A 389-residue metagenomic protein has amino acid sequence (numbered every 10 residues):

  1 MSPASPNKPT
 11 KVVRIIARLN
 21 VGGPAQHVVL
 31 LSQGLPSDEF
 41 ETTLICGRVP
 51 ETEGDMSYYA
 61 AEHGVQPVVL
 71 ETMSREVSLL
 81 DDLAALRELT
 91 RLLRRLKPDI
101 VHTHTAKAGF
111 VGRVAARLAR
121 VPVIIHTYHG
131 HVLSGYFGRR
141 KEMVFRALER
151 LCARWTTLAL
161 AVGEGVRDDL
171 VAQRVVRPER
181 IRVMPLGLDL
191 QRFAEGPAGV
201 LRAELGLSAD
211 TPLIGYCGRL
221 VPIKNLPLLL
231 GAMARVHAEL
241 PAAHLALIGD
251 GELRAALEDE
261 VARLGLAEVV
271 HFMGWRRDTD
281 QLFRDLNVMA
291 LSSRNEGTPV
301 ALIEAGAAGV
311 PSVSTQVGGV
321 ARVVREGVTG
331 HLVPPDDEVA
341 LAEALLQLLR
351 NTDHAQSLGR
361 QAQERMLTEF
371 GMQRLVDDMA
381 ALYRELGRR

Functional and structural regions predicted by a protein language model:
T10, R14-G22, Q26-D81, E252: N-terminal strand-loop element at the rim of the active site of nucleotide-sugar-dependent glycosyltransferases
A25-Q33, P212, Y216-A238, E252-D259 (+1 more regions): A conserved mid-protein helix/loop that constitutes part of the nucleotide-sugar donor-binding site
E53-Y59, F193-L207: A short helix/loop element that forms part of the nucleotide-sugar donor recognition site in Leloir-type
W155-R180, L188, R192: A short, active-site helix/loop in glycosyltransferases that binds the activated sugar's phosphate group
W275, R294: Aromatic "clamp/platform" in nucleotide-sugar-dependent glycosyltransferases that forms part of the donor/acceptor
P311-S314, V324: Short hydrophobic beta-strand element within catalytic cores of glycosyltransferases and related nucleotide-activated
E326-G327, H331-E338, Q347-T352: Conserved acidic donor-binding segment of nucleotide-sugar-dependent glycosyltransferases
A340, Q347, H354-E369, L375-A381: A short, well-ordered alpha-helix in the C-terminal region of glycosyltransferases
